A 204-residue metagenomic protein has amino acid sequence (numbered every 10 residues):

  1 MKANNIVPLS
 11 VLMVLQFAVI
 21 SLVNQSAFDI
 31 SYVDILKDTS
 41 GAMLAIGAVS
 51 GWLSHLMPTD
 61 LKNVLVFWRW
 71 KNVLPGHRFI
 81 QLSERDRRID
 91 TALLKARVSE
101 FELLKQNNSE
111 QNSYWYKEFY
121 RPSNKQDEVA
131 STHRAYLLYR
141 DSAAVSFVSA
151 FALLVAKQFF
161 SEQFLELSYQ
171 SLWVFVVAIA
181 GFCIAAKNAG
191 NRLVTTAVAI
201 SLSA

Functional and structural regions predicted by a protein language model:
M1-E84: N-terminal first transmembrane alpha-helix
M1-K2, L165, A180-A204: Cytosolic/matrix-facing juxtamembrane and C-terminal tails of multi-pass cellular membrane proteins
M1-M13, K117-Q170: Transmembrane alpha-helical segments and their cytosolic interface motifs in multi-pass membrane proteins
V14, A18, L44-M57, A143 (+6 more regions): Hydrophobic, lipid-facing residues on alpha-helical transmembrane segments of integral membrane proteins
N24, T59, L154, Q158-E162 (+1 more regions): Transmembrane helix-loop junctions and nearby membrane-interface residues
S31-A45, V155-V177: Hydrophobic alpha-helical transmembrane segments
D60-D127: Charge-rich cytosolic interhelical loops and cytosolic tails of multi-pass membrane proteins
